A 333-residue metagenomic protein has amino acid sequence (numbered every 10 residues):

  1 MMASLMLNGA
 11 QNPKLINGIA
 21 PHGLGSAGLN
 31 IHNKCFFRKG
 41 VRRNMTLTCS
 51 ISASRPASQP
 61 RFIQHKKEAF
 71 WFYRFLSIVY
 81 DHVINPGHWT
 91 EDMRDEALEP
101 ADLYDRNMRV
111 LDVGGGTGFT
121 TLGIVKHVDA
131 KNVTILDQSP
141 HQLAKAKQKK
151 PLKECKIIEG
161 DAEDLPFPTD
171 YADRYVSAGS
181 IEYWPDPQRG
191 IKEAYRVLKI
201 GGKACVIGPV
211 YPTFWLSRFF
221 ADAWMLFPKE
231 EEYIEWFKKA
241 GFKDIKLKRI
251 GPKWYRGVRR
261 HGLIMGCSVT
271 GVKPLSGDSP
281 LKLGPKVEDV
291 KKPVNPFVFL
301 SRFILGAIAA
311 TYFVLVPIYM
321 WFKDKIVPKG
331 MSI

Functional and structural regions predicted by a protein language model:
M1-K39: N-terminal chloroplast transit peptides
G87-R109, G123: Conserved alpha-helix/loop element of class I SAM-dependent methyltransferases that forms part of the SAM/SAH-binding
R109-L165: Class I SAM-dependent methyltransferase SAM/SAH-binding core
E163-Y175: A short acidic, Gly/Pro-enriched loop at the edge of an enzyme's catalytic core that lines a small-molecule cofactor
D173-D186: A short SAM/SAH-binding and catalytic strip from SAM-dependent methyltransferases
Q188-K203: A short glycine-rich, Lys/Arg-flanked "PGG" loop and its adjoining helix->strand segment in the class I
K203-E232: Conserved class I S-adenosyl-L-methionine
K253-F299, M320-I333: Core SAM-dependent methyltransferase catalytic element
